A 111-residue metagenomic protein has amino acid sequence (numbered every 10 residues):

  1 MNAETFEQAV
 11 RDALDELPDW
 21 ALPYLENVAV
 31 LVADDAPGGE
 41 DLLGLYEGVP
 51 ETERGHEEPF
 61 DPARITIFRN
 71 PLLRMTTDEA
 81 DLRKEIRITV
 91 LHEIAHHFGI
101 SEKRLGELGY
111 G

Functional and structural regions predicted by a protein language model:
M1-E85, H97, S101-G106: Active-site rim/adjacent substrate-binding subdomains
E85-E93: Short alpha-helical catalytic segment bearing the HExxH-like zincin motif of zinc-dependent metalloproteases
E107-G111: Short hydrophobic/aromatic patches at helix-to-coil boundaries
